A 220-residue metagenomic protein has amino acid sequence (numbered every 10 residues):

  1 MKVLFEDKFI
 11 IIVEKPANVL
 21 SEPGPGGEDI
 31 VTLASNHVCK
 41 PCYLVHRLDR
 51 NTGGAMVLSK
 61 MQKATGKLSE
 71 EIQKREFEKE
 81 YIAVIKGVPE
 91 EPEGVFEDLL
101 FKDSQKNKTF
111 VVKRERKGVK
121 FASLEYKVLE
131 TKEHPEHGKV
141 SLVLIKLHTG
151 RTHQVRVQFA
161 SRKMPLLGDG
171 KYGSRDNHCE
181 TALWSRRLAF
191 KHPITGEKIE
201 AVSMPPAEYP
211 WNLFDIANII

Functional and structural regions predicted by a protein language model:
M1-S123, L129-E133, A182, V202-M204 (+1 more regions): RNA pseudouridine synthases
L20-S21, K163-M164, R175-D176, K198 (+1 more regions): A short local loop/turn or secondary-structure capping micro-motif enriched for an aromatic residue
Y43, V84, K127, L142 (+2 more regions): Conserved beta-strand segments that form the floor/walls of ligand-binding pockets within enzyme and binding domains
R50, F159-S161, I194: A generic beta-sheet turn/junction motif
E133-K139, I194-E197: Short, solvent-exposed loop/turn segments that connect beta-strands within catalytic domains and beta-strand-rich
H137-F190: Pseudouridine synthase
L188-A207: Compositionally biased low-complexity segments at domain edges in trafficked proteins and select soluble regulators
